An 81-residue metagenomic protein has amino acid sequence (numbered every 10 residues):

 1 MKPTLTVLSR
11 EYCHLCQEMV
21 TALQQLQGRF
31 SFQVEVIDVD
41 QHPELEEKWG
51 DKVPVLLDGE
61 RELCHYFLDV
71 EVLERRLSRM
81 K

Functional and structural regions predicted by a protein language model:
M1-Q25: Local sequence-structure signature of Cys/Sec-based thiol-disulfide redox active-site neighborhoods
Q27-S31: Short helix-capping segments at alpha-helix termini
F32-P43: Thiol-based oxidoreductase modules, predominantly thioredoxin-like and allied folds used for disulfide exchange
Q41-V55: Short Fe-S-cluster ligation motifs
E47, E74-R75: Short amphipathic alpha-helix with an adjacent loop that forms part of the alpha/beta core around
P54-E62: A short, hydrophobic beta-strand/beta-hairpin element that forms part of a small beta-sheet core
F67-V72: N-terminal, polar/charged subdomain of small-to-medium soluble alpha/beta proteins
L77-K81: Ser/Thr/Gly-rich flexible loops in soluble cytosolic domains mediating phosphotransfer, phosphorylation
